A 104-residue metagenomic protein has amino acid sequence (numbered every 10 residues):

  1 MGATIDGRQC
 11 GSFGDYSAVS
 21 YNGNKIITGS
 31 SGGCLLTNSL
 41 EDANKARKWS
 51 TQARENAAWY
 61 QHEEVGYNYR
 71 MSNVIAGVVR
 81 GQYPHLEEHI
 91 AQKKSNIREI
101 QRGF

Functional and structural regions predicted by a protein language model:
G2-D6, C10-F104: Active-site region of PLP-dependent enzymes
